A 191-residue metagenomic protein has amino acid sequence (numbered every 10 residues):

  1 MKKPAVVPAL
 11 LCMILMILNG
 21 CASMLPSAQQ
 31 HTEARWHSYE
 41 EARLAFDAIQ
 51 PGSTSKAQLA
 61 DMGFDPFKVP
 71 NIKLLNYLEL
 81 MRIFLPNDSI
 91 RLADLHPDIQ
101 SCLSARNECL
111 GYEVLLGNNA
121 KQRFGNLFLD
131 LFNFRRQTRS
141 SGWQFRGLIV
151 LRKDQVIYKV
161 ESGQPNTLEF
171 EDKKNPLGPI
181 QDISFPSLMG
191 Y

Functional and structural regions predicted by a protein language model:
M1-L10: Bacterial N-terminal signal peptides that target proteins for export
I17-G20: C-terminal motif of bacterial Sec signal peptides marking the signal peptidase cleavage site
A22-L25: Bacterial signal peptide processing site
Q30-P51: Post-signal peptide N-terminal segment of mature Sec-exported envelope proteins
A42, S55-Q58, L95: Stable alpha-helical elements in mature extracytoplasmic
D47-K68: Amphipathic alpha-helical segments
M62, P66-L148, K153, L168: A cross-family detector of function-defining hotspots
S140-Y191: Glycine-rich, aromatic-bearing surface loops/beta-hairpins
